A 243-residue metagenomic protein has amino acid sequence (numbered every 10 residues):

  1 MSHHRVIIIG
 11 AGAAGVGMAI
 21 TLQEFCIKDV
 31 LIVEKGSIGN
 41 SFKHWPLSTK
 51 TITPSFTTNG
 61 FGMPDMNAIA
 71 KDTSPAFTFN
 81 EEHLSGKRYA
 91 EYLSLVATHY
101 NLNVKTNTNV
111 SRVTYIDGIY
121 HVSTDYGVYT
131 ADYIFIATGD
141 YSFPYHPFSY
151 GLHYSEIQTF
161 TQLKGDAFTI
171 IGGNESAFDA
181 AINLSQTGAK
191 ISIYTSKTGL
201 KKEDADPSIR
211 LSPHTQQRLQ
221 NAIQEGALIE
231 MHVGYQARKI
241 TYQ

Functional and structural regions predicted by a protein language model:
M1, V128, T161-L163: Short, flexible hinge/linker loops that cap or flank conserved catalytic cores
H3-R5, N107, K164-A167, G234: Phosphate-coordination loops involved in phosphoryl transfer and adenosine-cofactor binding
H4-L31, F168-Q186: N-terminal Rossmann-like FAD-binding beta1-loop-alpha1 element of flavoenzymes
A14, I38, Y141, S176 (+1 more regions): Conserved Rossmann-like nucleotide-cofactor binding loop
K35-A90, Y194-I209: Glycine-rich active-site loop/strand segments that organize a redox cofactor
P75-Y141, R238-Q243: Feature captures the FAD/FMN-dependent oxidoreductase FAD-binding
S85-R88, Y133-T187, I193: Glycine-rich dinucleotide-binding loop and its adjacent helix/turn
G188-Q243: A Rossmann-like FAD-binding core segment of flavoenzymes
